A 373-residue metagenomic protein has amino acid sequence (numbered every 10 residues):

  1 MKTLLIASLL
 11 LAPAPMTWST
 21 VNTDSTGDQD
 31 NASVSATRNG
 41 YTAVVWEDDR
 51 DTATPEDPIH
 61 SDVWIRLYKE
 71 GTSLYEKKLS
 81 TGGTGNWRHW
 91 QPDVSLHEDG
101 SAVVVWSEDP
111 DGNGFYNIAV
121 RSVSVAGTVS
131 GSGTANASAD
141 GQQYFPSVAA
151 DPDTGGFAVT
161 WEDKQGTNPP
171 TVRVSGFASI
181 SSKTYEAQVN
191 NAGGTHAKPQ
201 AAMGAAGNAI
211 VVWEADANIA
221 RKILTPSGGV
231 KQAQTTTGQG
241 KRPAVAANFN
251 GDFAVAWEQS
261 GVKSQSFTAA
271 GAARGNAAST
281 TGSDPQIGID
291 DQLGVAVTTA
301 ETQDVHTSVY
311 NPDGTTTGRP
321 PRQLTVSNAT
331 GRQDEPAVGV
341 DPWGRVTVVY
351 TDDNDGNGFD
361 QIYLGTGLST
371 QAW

Functional and structural regions predicted by a protein language model:
M1-A14: Gram-negative bacterial Sec-dependent N-terminal signal peptides
P13-W373: Extracellular, repeat-based ectodomains that mediate carbohydrate processing or recognition
